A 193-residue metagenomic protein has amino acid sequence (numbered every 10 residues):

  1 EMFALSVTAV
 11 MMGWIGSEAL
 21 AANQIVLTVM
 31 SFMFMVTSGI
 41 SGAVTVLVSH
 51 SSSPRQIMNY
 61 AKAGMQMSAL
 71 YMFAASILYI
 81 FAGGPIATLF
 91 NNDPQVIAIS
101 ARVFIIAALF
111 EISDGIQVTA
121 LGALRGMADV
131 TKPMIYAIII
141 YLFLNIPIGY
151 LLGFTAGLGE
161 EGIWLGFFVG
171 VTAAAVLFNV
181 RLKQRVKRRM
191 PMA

Functional and structural regions predicted by a protein language model:
M2-F32, H50, P85-P94, T155: Helix-terminus/linker motif at the lipid-water interface of multi-pass membrane proteins
F3-V7, M11, I15, F32-V36 (+4 more regions): Hydrophobic faces of transmembrane alpha-helices in multi-pass small-molecule transporters and flippases across diverse
A9, M35-S38, Y79, G122 (+4 more regions): Structural signal for membrane-spanning alpha-helices in multi-pass inner-membrane proteins, emphasizing helix cores
E18-A19, V130-T131, G159-E160: Membrane-helix interface segments
A22-I77, F81-G83, D114-Y136: Small-residue-rich hydrophobic transmembrane alpha-helices
V29-M33, P94-A120, I139: Alpha-helical transmembrane segments of multi-pass membrane proteins
V48-F110, L152-A193: Short alpha-helical transmembrane segments in multi-pass integral membrane proteins
L142-P147: Aromatic-anchored segments of alpha-helical transmembrane domains
